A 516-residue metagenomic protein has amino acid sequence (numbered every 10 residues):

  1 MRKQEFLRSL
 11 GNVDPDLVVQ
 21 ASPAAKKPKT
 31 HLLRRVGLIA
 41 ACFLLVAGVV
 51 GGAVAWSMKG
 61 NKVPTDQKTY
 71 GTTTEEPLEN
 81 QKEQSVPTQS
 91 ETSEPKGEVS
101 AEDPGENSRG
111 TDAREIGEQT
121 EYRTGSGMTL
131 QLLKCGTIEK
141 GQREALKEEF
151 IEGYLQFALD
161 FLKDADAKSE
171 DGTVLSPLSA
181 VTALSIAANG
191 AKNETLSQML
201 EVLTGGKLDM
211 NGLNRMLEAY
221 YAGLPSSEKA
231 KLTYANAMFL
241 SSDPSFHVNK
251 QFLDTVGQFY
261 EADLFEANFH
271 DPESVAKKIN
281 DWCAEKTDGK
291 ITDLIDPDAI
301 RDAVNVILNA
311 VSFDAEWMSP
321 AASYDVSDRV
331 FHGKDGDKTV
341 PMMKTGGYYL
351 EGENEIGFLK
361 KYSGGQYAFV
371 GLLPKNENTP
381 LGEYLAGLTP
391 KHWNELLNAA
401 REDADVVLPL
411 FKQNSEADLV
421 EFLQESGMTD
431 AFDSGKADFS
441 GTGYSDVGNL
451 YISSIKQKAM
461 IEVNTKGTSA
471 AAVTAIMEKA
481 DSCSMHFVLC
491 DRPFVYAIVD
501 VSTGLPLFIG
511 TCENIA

Functional and structural regions predicted by a protein language model:
M1-T30: Disordered, charged N-terminal biogenesis/targeting segments of membrane/secreted proteins
K29-S57: Internal signal-anchor transmembrane helix that establishes type II topology
A53-V54, P64-F269: Detector for small/aliphatic-rich hydrophobic stretches
D112-G125, E170, A180, D209-K375 (+1 more regions): Non-catalytic, conformational "gating/processing" segments within enzyme and secreted inhibitor domains
V174, T182, A237, A368-G371 (+2 more regions): Structural recognition of the beta-strand scaffold that forms the well-ordered cores of secreted hydrolase catalytic
M199-L203, A321-V330, G382-T389: Short Gly/aromatic-enriched secondary-structure transition segments
P374-A400: Internal alpha/beta scaffold segment
S454-A459, V463-A516: C-terminal soluble interaction/assembly domains
